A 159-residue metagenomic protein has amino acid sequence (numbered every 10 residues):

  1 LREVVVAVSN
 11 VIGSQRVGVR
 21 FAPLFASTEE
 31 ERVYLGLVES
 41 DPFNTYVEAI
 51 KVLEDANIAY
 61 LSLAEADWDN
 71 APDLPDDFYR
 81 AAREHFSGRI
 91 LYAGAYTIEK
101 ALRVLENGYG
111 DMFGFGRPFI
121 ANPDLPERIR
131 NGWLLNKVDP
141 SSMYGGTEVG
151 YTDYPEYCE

Functional and structural regions predicted by a protein language model:
L1-E159: Flavin-dependent oxidoreductase catalytic cores
